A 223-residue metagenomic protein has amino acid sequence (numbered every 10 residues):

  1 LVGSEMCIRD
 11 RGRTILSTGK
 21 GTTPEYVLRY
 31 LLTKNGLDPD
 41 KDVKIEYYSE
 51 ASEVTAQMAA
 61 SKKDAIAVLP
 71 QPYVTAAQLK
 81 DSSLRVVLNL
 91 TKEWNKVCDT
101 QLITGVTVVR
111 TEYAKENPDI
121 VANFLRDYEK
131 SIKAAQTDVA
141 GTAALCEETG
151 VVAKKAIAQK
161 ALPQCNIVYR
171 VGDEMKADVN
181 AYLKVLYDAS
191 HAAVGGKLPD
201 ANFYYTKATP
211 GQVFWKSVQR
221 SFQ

Functional and structural regions predicted by a protein language model:
L1-I8: Short, small-residue-biased leader/transition segments that mark boundaries at the very start of proteins
S4, K20-T22, L90-E93, G150: Short glycine-enriched loops at secondary-structure junctions
R9-A76: Bilobed "Venus flytrap"/periplasmic-binding protein-like clamshell domains and structurally analogous long
G12, K92-T100, I167-K176: Short, solvent-exposed loop/beta-turn-alpha elements that line the ligand-binding surface or hinge of extracytoplasmic
K41, S52-C146: Pocket-lining segment of extracytoplasmic ligand-binding domains
A114-A193: Secondary-structure end/capping motifs
N180, K184-Q223: Conserved C-terminal helix/tail region of periplasmic/extracytoplasmic solute-binding proteins
